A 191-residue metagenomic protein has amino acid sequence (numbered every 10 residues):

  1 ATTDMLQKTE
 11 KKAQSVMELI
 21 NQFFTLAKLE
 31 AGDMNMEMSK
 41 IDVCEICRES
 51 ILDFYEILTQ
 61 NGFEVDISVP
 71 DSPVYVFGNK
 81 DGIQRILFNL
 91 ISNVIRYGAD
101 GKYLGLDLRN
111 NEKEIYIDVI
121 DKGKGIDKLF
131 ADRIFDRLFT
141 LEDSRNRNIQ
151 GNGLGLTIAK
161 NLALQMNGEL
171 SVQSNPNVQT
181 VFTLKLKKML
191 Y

Functional and structural regions predicted by a protein language model:
K11-V16: Short alpha-helical segment of the dimerization/phosphotransfer core of two-component systems
A31-M36, Y75-G78: Conserved micro-motifs of the catalytic ATP-binding
E37-K40, T59, E64-V74: Conserved catalytic submotifs in the C-terminal HATPase_c
E37-Y55: A conserved beta-strand-to-alpha-helix junction within the catalytic ATP-binding
V94-I95: Short helix-loop "hinge" at the ATP-lid/N-box region of the Bergerat-fold HATPase_c
I126-L138: Short conserved segment of the HATPase_c
